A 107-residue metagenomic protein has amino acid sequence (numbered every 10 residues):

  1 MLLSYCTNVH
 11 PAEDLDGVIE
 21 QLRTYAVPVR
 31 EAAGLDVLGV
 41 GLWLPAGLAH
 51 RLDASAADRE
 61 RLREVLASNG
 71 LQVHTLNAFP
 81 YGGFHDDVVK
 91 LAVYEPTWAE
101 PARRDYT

Functional and structural regions predicted by a protein language model:
M1-Y106: N-terminal pre-domain/capping segments
